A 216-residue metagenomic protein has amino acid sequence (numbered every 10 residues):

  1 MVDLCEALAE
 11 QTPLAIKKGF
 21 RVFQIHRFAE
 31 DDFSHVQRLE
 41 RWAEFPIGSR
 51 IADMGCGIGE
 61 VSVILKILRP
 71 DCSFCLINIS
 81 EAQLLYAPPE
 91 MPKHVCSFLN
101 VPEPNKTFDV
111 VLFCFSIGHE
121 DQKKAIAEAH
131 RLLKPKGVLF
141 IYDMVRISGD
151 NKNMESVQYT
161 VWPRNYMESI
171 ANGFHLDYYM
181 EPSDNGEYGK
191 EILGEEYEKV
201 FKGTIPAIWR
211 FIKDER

Functional and structural regions predicted by a protein language model:
E30-I47: Conserved alpha-helix/loop element of class I SAM-dependent methyltransferases that forms part of the SAM/SAH-binding
G48-G57: Conserved class I S-adenosyl-L-methionine
I58-N100: Class I SAM-dependent methyltransferase SAM/SAH-binding core
L99-V111: A short acidic, Gly/Pro-enriched loop at the edge of an enzyme's catalytic core that lines a small-molecule cofactor
V110-Q122: A short SAM/SAH-binding and catalytic strip from SAM-dependent methyltransferases
K123-V138: A short glycine-rich, Lys/Arg-flanked "PGG" loop and its adjoining helix->strand segment in the class I
D143-Q158: Short, glycine-/aromatic-enriched active-site segment of Class I SAM-dependent methyltransferases
Q158-G173, Y179: Short alpha-helix
